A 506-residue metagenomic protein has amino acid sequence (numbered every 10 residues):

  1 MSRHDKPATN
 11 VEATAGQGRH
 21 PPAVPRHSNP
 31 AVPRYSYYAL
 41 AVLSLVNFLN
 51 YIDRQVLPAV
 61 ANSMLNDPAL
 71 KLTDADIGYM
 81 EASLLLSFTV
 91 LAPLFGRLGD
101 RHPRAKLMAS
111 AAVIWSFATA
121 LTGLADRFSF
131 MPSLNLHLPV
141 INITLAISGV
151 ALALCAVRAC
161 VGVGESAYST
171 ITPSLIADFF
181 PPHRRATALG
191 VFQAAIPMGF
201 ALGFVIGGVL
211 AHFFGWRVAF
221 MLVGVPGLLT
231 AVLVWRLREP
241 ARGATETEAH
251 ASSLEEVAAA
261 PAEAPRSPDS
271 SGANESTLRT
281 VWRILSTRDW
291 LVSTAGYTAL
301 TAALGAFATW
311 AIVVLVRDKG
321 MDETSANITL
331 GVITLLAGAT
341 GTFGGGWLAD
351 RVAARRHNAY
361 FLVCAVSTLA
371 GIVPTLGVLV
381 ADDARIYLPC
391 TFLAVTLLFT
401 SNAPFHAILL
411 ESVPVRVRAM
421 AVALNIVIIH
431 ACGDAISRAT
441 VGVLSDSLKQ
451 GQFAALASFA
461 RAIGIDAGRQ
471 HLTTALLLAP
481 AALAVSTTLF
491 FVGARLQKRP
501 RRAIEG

Functional and structural regions predicted by a protein language model:
N29-V32, E246-T294, D318: Juxtamembrane intracellular "pre-TM" segments in multi-pass secondary transporters
L57-P58, T287-F343, L398-N402, H406 (+1 more regions): Extracytoplasmic gate region of multi-pass secondary transporters
E81-R97, V332-G345: Central cavity-lining transmembrane alpha-helices of secondary-active solute carriers, predominantly the Major
M108, L154, N358-C364: Primarily marks hydrophobic transmembrane alpha-helices of the MFS/SLC 12-helix fold
V113-I147, T368-D382: C-terminal ends and interior cores of transmembrane alpha-helices in multi-pass membrane transporters/permeases
C155-M198: Cytoplasmic helix-loop-helix junction between adjacent transmembrane helices in 12-TM secondary transporters
F192-R242: Helix-loop-helix hairpin linking two adjacent transmembrane segments in secondary transporters
V218-W235, T474-V492: Symmetry-related core transmembrane helices of the 12-TM Major Facilitator Superfamily/SLC fold
